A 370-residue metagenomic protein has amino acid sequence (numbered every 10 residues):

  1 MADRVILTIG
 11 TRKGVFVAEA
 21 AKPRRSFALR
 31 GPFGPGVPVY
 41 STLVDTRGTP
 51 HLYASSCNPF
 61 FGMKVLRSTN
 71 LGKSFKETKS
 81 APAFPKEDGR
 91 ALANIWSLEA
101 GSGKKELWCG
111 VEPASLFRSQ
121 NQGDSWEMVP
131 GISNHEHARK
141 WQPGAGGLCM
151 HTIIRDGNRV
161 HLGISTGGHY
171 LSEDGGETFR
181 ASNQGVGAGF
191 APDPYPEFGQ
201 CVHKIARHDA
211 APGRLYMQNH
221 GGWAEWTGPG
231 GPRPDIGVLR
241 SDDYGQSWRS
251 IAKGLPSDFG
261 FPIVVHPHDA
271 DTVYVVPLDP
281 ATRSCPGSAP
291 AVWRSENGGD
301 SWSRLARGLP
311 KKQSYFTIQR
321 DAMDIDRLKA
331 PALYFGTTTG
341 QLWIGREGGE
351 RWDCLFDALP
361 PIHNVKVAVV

Functional and structural regions predicted by a protein language model:
M1-V370: Extracellular glycan-interacting surfaces
